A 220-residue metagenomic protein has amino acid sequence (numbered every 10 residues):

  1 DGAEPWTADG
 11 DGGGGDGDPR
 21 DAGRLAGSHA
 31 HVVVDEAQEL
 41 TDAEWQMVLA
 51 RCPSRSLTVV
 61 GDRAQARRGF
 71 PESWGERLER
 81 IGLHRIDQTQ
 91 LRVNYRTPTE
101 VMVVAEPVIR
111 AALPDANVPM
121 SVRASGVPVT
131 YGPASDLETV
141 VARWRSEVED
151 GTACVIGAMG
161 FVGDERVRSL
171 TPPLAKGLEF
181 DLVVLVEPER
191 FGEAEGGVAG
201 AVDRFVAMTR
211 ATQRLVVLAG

Functional and structural regions predicted by a protein language model:
D1-G12: Coupling/switch/interface segments within P-loop NTPase motor domains and analogous charged loops in nucleic-acid
E4-P5, P19-H31, Q38-G220: Conserved helicase motor core of SF1/SF2 NTP-dependent helicases
